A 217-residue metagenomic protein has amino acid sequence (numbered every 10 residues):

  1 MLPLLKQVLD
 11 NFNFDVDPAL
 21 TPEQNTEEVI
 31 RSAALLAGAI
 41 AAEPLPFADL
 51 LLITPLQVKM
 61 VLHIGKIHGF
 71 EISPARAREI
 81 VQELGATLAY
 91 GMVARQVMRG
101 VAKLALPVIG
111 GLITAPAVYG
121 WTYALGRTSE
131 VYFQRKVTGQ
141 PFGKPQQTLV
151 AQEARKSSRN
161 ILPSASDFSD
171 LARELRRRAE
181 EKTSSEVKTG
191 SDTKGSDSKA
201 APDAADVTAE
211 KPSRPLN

Functional and structural regions predicted by a protein language model:
M1-I40, L56-I80, L84, L88 (+1 more regions): Terminal, membrane-proximal amphipathic helices and intrinsically disordered targeting/regulatory segments
G38-L52, Q96-V118: Short hydrophobic membrane-inserting alpha-helices and related fusion/pore-forming segments
T87-M98: A generic, lipid-embedded transmembrane alpha helix
